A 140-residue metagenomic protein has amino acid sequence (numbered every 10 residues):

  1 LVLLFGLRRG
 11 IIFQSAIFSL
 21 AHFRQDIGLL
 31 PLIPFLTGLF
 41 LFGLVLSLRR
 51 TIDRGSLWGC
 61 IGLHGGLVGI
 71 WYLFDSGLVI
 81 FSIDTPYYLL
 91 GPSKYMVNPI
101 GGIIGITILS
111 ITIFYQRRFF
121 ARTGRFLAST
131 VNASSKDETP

Functional and structural regions predicted by a protein language model:
L1-L4, L73-D75: Membrane-interfacial alpha-helical segments at the cytosolic side of multi-pass membrane proteins
L1-V2, S19-L29: Short juxtamembrane and helix-loop transition motifs at transmembrane-helix boundaries in membrane proteins
V2-L7, L48-I52: Transmembrane alpha-helical segments of multipass membrane enzymes and assembly factors that act on membrane-embedded
F5-Q14, S56, S93, V97-I100: Membrane-interface starts of transmembrane alpha-helices
G6-F23, L39-G43: Small-polar-interrupted transmembrane alpha-helices in polytopic inner-membrane proteins
I12, L30-S93: Functionally important transmembrane alpha-helices
S19, F23, S47, I106-L109 (+1 more regions): Hydrophobic alpha-helical segments of integral membrane proteins
G65-P140: C-terminal membrane module of polytopic membrane proteins
